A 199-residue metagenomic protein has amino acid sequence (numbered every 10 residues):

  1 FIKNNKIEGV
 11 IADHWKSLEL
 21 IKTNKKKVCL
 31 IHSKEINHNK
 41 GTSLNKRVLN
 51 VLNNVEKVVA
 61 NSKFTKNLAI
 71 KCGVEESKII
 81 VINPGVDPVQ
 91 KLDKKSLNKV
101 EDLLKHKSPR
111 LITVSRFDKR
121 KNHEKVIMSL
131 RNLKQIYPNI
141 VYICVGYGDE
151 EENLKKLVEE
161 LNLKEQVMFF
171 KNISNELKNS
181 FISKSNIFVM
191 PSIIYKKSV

Functional and structural regions predicted by a protein language model:
V10-I11, N54-K63: A short beta-strand/loop micro-motif in the catalytic core of glycosyltransferases that engages the nucleotide-sugar
A12-S17: Short His-centered aromatic/hydrophobic patch
N24-V28, S33-N54, L92: Nucleotide-sugar donor phosphate/pyrophosphate-binding loop at the beta->alpha transition of glycosyltransferases
F64, G85: Carbohydrate-associated surface elements
L103-K121, I127-L130, I143: Conserved donor-binding/catalytic core segment of Leloir-type glycosyltransferases
S108, C144-V145, E152-I173, I187: Nucleotide-activated donor-binding/catalytic signature segment of Leloir-type glycosyltransferases, i.e., the conserved
V114-D118, L133, G148, I173 (+1 more regions): Short donor-sugar binding/catalytic loops of nucleotide-sugar-dependent glycosyltransferases, especially enzymes
S183-V199: Acidic donor-binding loop of glycosyltransferase active sites
